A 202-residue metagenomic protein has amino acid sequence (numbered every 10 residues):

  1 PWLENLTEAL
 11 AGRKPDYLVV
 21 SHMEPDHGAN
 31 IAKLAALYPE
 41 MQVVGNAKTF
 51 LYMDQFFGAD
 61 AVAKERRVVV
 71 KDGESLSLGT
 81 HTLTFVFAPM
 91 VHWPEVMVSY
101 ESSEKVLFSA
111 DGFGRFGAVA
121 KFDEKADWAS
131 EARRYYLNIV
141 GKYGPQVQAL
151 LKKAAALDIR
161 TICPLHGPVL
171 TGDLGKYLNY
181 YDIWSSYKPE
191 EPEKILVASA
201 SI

Functional and structural regions predicted by a protein language model:
P1-L10, V98-E101, K105-S109, I195 (+1 more regions): Conserved beta-strand hairpin/beta-sheet module of binuclear metal-dependent hydrolase folds, prominently
P1-L18, P25, M41: Pre-active-site segment of Zn-dependent metallo-hydrolases
P15-M23, V43-N46, L107-A110, I162-H166: Active-site neighborhood of phospho(di)ester-bond hydrolases with catalytic His/Asp-centered motifs
A29-L37, L174-G175: Metal-dependent catalytic neighborhoods of phosphoester/phosphodiester hydrolases
V44-V96, Y143-A149: Metallo-beta-lactamase
N46-K48, D111, A198-I202: Cofactor-binding loop segments of dinucleotide-utilizing enzymes, especially the Rossmann-like FAD- and NAD(P)+-binding
T82-G172: Metallo-beta-lactamase
T161-P192: Terminal amphipathic helices with adjacent charged low-complexity linkers/tails
